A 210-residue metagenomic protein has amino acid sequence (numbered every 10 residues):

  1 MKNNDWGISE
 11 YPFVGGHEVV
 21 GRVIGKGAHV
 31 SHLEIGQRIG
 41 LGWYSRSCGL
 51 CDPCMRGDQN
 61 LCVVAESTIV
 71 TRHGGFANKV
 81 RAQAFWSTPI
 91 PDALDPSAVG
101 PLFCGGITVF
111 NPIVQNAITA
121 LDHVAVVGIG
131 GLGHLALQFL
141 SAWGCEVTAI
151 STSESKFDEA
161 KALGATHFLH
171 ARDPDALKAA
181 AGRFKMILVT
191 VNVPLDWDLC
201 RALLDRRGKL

Functional and structural regions predicted by a protein language model:
N3-D52, P91-L94: Glycine-rich beta-strand-centered segment in the early N-terminal region that forms part of a ligand/cofactor-binding
I8-Y11, S47-V127: NAD(P)H dinucleotide-binding glycine-rich loop of Rossmann-like/cofactor-binding domains, especially the beta1-alpha1
Q37, T166, K185: Conserved acidic residues
R38, H123, G208-K209: Short glycine-centered segments of the SAM/dcSAM-binding site in methyltransferase folds
G42, L188-V191: Short, well-ordered coil/turn residues at beta-beta hairpins and beta-strand->alpha-helix junctions within
F85, D92-D173: Mid-domain Rossmann-like dinucleotide-binding core that forms the NAD(H)/NADP(H) cofactor-binding site
K178-I187: A short acidic, Gly/Pro-enriched loop at the edge of an enzyme's catalytic core that lines a small-molecule cofactor
L204-R206: Helix-to-beta-strand junctions that scaffold the AdoMet/dcAdoMet cofactor pocket in Class I SAM-dependent enzymes
